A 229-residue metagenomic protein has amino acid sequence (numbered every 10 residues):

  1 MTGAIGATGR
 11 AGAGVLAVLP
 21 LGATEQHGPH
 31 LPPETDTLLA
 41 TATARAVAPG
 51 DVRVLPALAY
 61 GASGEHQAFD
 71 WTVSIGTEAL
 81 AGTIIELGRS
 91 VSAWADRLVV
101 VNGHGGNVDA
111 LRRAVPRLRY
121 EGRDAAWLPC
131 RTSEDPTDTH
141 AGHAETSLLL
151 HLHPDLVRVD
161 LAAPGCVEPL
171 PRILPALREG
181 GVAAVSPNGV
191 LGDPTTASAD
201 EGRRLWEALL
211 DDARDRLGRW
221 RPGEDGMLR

Functional and structural regions predicted by a protein language model:
M1-R97, G105-R229: Extended, histidine- and acidic-residue-enriched regions that form the cofactor-binding/catalytic faces
